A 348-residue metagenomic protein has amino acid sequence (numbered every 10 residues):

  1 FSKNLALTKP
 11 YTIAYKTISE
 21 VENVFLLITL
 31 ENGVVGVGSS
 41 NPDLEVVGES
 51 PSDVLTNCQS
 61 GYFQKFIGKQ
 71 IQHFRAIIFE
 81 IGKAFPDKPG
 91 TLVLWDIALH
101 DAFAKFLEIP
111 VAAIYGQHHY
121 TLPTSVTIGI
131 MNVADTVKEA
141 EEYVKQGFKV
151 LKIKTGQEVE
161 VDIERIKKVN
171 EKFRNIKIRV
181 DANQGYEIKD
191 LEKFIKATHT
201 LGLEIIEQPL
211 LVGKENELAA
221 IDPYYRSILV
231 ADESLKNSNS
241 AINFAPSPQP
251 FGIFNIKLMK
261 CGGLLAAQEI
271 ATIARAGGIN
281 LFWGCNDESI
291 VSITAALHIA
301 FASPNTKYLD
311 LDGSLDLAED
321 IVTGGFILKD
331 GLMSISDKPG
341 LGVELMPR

Functional and structural regions predicted by a protein language model:
F1-V37, N41-V47, L317-V322: Structured beta-strand/loop patches that form or line metal/cofactor-binding pockets in enzymes
K3-A6, N286-R348: Flexible C-terminal active-site loop/helix
L26, G33, W95, E108 (+7 more regions): Conserved, mostly hydrophobic/aromatic
T29-F106: Metal- or metallocofactor-binding catalytic centers and their adjacent structured scaffolds across diverse enzyme
K105-G129, R165, R174-N175: N-terminal small/glycine-rich loop or linker at the start of catalytic domains across soluble metabolic enzymes
I109, I128-K138, E142, V159 (+1 more regions): Active-site beta->alpha loop and helix N-cap motifs at the rims of alpha/beta catalytic domains
E142-L151: Catalytic domains of carbohydrate-active enzymes, especially glycoside hydrolases
I153-T294, E319-I321, L328: Catalytic core of soluble alpha/beta enzymes
